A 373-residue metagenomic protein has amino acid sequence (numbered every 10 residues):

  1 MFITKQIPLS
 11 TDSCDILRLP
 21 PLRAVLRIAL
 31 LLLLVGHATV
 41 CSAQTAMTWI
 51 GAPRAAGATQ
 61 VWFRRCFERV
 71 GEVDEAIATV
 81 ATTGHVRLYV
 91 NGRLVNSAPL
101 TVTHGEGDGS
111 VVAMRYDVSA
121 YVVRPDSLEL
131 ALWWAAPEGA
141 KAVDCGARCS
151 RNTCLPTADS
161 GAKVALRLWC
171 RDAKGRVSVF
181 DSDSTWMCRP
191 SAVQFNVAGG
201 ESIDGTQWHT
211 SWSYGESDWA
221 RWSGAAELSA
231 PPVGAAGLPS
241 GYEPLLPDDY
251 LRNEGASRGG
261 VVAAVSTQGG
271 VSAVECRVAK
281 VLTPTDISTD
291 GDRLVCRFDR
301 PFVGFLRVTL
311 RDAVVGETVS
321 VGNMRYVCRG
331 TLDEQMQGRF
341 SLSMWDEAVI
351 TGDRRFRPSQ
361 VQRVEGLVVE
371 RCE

Functional and structural regions predicted by a protein language model:
P8-T11, G36: Short, basic, low-complexity termini and linkers enriched in Ser/Thr/Gly/Pro that act as targeting/leader peptides
V25-H37: Bacterial N-terminal signal peptides
Q44-E373: Extracellular/oxidizing-compartment recognition motifs
